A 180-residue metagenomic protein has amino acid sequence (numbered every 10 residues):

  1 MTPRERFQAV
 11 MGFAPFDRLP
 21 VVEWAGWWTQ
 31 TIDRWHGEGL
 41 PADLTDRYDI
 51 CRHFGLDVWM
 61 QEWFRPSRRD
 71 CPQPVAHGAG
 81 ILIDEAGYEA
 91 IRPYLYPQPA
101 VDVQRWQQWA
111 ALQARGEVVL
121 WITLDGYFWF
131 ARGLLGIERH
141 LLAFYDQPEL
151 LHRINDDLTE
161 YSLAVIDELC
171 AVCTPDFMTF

Functional and structural regions predicted by a protein language model:
M1-F180: Catalytic cores of TIM-barrel enzymes
